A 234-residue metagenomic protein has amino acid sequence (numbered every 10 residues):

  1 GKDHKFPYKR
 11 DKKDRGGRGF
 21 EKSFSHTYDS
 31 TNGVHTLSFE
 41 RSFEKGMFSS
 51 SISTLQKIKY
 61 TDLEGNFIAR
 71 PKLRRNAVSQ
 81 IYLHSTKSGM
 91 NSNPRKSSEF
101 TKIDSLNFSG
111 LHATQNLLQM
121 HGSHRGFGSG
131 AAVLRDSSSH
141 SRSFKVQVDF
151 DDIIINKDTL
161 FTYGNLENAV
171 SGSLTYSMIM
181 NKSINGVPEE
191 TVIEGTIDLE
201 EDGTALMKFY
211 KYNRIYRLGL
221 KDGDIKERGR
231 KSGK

Functional and structural regions predicted by a protein language model:
G1-K234: Low-complexity, intrinsically disordered segments exposed to solvent
